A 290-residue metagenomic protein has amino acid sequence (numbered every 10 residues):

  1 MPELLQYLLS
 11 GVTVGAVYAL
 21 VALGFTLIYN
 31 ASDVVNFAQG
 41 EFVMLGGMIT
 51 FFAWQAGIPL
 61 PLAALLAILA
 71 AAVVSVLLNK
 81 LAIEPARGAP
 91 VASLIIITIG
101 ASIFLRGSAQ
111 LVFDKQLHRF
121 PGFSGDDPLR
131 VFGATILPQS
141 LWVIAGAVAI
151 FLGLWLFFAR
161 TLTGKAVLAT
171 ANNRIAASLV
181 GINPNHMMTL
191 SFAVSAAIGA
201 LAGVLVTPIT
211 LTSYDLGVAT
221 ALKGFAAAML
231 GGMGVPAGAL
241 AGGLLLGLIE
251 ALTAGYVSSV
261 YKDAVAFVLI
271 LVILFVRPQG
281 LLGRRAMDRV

Functional and structural regions predicted by a protein language model:
E3-W54, L78-S93, L230-A237: Single transmembrane alpha-helix segments in multi-pass membrane proteins
V14, T135-S213, G231, P236-G242: Helix-loop-helix "hairpin" substructures at the membrane interface of multi-pass membrane proteins
Y18, A22, I58-L69, T189-G199 (+1 more regions): Transmembrane alpha-helical segments in multi-pass inner-membrane proteins
A22-A31, V74-K80, A101, L105 (+6 more regions): Alpha-helical transmembrane segments of polytopic integral membrane proteins, especially the permease/helical cores
Y29-F37, A71, S75, G133 (+3 more regions): Glycine-rich phosphate-binding loops of nucleotide-dependent enzymes
G47-F51, I68-V74, A101-A109, G146-W155 (+3 more regions): Hydrophobic core segments of alpha-helical transmembrane domains in multi-pass membrane transport and ion-translocation
I58-A101, S108, A241-L246, E250 (+1 more regions): Alpha-helical transmembrane segments within multi-pass membrane transporters and channels
P85-R160, M187, L252, V257 (+3 more regions): Transmembrane helix-bundle core of multi-pass membrane transporters and related energy-transducing complexes
